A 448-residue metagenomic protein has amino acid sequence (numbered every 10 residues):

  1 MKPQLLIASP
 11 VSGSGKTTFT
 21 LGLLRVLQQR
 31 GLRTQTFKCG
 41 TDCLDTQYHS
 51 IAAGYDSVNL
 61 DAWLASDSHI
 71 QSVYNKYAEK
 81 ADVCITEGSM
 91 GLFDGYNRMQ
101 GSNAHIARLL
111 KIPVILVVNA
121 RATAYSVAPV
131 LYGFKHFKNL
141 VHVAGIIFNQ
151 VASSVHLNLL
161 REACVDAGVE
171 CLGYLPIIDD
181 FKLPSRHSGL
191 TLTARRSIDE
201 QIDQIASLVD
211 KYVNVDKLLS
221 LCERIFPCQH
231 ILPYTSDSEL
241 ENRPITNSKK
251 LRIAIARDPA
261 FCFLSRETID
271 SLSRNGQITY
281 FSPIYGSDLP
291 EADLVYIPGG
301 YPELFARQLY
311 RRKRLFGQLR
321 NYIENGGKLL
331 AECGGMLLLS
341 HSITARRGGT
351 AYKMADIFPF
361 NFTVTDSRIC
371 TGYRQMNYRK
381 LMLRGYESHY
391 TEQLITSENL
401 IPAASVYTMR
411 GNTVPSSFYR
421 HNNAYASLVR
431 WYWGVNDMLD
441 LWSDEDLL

Functional and structural regions predicted by a protein language model:
K2-L110, V118-G145, S154-N158: ATP-dependent carboxylate-amine ligase catalytic core
Q4, L32-R33, K250-R252, Q277 (+1 more regions): Residues that mark the start of a beta-strand
L6, I85-E87, I115, I147 (+4 more regions): Structural motif
K38, C171-D179, T279-I284: Beta-strand->loop->alpha-helix junctions that form or flank phosphate-binding loops in nucleotide-handling enzymes
Y125-R243: Internal gly/pro-rich beta-alpha loop/helix module that stabilizes soluble enzyme cofactors or their anionic handles
K211-V215, T246-K249, F261-S271, T279 (+2 more regions): C-terminal and late-domain segments of enzyme folds
E241-K313, G317-Y322: Phosphate-binding active sites in nucleotide-utilizing proteins
P302-N377: Cysteine-nucleophile active-site neighborhood
